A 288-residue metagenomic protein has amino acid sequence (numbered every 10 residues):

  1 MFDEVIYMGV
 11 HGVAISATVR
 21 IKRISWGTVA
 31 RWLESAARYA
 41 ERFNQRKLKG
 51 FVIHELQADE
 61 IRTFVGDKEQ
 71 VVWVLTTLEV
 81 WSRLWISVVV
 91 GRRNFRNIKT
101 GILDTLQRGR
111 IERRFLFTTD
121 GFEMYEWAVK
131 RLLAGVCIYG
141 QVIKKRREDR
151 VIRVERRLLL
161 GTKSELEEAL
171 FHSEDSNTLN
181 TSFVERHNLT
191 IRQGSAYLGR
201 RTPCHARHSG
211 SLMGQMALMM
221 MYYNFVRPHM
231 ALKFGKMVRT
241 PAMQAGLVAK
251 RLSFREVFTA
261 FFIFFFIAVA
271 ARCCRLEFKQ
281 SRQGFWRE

Functional and structural regions predicted by a protein language model:
M1-A270, C274, F278, G284-E288: Residue-level recognition of single "structural anchor" positions that define or cap local secondary structure
